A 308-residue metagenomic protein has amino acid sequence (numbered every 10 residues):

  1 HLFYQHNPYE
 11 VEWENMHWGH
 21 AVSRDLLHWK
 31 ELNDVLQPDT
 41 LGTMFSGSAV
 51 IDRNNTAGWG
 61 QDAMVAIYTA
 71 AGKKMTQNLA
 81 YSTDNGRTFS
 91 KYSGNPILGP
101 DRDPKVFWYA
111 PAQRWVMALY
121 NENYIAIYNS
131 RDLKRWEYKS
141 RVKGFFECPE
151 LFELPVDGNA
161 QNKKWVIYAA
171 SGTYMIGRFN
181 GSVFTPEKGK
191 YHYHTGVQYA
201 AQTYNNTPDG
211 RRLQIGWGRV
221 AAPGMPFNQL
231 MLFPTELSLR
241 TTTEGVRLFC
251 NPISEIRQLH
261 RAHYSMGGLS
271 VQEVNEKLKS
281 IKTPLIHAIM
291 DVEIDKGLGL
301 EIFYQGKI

Functional and structural regions predicted by a protein language model:
H1-L2, N55-I67, A112-V116, N159-V166 (+1 more regions): Entry beta-strands of beta-propeller and related beta-repeat scaffolds
Y4-N7, Y68-G72, A118-N121, A169-A170: Beta-strand C-termini and the immediately following turn/loop, strongest in propeller blades
N7-V11, A70-K74, N123-Y124, V220-P223: Short glycine/acidic-enriched loop and turn motifs that connect beta-strands
E10-W13, L27-Q61, G86-W108, L119 (+5 more regions): Surface loop/turn signatures of beta-propeller and other carbohydrate-active proteins
H17-G19, V65, Q77-A80, Y124-A126 (+1 more regions): A short loop-to-beta-strand structural motif that recurs across blades of beta-propeller domains
S23, S82-T83, I127-S130, G177-R178: Conserved Ser/Thr-centered positions that define the repeating blades of beta-propeller domains
E122-R131, Y138: Surface-exposed extracellular loop regions of Gram-negative outer-membrane beta-barrel proteins
N180-G196, N205-I308: Beta-rich accessory regions
